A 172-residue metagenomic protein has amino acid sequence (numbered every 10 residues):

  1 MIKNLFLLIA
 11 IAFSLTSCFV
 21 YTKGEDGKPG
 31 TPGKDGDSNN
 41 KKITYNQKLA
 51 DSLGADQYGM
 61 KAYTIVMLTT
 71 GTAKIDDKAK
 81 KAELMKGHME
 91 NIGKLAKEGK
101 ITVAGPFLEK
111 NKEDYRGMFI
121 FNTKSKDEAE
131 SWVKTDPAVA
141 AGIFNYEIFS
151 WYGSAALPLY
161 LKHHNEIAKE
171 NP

Functional and structural regions predicted by a protein language model:
M1-T16: Sec-dependent bacterial lipoprotein signal peptides
F19-P172: Conserved, structured core segments of small domains
